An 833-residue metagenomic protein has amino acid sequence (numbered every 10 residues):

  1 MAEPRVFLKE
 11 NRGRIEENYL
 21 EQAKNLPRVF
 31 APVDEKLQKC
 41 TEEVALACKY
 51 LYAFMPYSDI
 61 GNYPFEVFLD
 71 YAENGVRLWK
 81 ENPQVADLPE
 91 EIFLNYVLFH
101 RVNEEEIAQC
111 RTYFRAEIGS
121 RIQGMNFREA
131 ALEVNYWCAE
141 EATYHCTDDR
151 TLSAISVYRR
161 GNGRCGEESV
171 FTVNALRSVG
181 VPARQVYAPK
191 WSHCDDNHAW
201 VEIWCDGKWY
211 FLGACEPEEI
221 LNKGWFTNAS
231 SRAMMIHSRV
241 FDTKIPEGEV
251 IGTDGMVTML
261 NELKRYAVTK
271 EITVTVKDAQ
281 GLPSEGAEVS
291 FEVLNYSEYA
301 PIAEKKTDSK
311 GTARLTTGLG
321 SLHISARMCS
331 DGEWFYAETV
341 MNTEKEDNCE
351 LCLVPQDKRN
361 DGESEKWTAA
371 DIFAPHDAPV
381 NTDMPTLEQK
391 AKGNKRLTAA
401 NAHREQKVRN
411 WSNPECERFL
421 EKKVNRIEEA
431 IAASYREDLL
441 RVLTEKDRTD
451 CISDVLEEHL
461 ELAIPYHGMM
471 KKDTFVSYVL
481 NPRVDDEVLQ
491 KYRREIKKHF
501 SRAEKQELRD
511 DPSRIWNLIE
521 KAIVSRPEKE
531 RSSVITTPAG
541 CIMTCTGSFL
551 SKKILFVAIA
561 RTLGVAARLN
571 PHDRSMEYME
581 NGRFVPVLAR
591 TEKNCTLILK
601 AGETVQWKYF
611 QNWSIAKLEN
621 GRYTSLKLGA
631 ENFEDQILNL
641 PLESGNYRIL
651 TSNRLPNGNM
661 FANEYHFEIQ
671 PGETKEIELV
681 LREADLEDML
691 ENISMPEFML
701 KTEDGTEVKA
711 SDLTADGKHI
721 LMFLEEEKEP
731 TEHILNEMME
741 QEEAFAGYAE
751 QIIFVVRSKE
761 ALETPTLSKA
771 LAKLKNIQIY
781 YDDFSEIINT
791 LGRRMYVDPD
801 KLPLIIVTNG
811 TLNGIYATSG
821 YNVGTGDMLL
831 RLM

Functional and structural regions predicted by a protein language model:
A2, A116, S120-Y136, H145-S156 (+9 more regions): Hydrophobic/aromatic-rich core segments of domains that either
E3-R160, K390, K395-T544, I554: Secondary-structure boundary elements
K270-G281, C595-V605: A short, amphipathic beta-strand motif
N295-T317, F335, N620-L638: Short, acidic Ser/Thr/Gly-rich low-complexity loop/linker segments typical of extracellular and cell-surface proteins
G311-S325, C329-G332, V340-T343, N632-N657 (+1 more regions): Short Pro-Gly-centered beta-turn/loop motif in secreted/extracellular proteins
A710-L735, Q751-F754: Short active-site neighborhood of thiol/selenol oxidoreductases, capturing the structured segment around
S768-L802: Short, internal strand/loop/helix patches that form the active-site neighborhood or redox-interaction surface
P799-G820: A short, hydrophobic beta-strand/beta-hairpin element that forms part of a small beta-sheet core
